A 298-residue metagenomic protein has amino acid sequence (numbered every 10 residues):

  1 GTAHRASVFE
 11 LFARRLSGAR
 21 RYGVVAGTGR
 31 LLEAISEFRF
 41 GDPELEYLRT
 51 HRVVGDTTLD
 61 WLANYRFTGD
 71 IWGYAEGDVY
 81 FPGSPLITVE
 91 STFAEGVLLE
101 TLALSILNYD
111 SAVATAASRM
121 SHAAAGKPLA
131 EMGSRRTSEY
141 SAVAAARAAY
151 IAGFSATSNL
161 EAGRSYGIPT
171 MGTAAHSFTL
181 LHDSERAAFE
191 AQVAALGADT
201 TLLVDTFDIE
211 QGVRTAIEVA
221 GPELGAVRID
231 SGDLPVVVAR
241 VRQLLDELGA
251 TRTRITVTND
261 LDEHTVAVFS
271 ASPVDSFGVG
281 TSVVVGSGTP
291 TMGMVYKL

Functional and structural regions predicted by a protein language model:
G1-A198, E223, K297-L298: Ordered alpha/beta subdomains of enzyme catalytic regions
G1-A3, A142, A149-L298: Helix-rich terminal scaffold detector
